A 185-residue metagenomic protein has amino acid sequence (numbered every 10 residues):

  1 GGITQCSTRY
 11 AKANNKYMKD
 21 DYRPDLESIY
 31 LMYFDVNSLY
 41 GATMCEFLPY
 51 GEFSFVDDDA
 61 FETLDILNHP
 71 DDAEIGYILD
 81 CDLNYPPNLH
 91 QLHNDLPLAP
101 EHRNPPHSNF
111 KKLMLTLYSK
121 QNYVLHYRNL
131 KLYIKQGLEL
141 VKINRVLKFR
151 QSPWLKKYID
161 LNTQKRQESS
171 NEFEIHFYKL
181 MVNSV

Functional and structural regions predicted by a protein language model:
G1-V185: Conserved acidic
